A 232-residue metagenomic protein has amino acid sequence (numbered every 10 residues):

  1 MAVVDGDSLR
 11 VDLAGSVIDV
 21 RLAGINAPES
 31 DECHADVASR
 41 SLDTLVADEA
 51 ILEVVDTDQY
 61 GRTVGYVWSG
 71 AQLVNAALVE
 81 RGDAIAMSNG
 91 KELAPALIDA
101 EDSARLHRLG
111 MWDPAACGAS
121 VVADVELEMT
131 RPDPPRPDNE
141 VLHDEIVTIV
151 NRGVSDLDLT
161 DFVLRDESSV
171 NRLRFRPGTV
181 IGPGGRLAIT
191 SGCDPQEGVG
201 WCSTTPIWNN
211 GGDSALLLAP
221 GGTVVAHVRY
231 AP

Functional and structural regions predicted by a protein language model:
M1-P232: Small beta-barrel nucleic-acid-binding modules, primarily SNase/OB-fold domains and secondarily Tudor-like barrels
